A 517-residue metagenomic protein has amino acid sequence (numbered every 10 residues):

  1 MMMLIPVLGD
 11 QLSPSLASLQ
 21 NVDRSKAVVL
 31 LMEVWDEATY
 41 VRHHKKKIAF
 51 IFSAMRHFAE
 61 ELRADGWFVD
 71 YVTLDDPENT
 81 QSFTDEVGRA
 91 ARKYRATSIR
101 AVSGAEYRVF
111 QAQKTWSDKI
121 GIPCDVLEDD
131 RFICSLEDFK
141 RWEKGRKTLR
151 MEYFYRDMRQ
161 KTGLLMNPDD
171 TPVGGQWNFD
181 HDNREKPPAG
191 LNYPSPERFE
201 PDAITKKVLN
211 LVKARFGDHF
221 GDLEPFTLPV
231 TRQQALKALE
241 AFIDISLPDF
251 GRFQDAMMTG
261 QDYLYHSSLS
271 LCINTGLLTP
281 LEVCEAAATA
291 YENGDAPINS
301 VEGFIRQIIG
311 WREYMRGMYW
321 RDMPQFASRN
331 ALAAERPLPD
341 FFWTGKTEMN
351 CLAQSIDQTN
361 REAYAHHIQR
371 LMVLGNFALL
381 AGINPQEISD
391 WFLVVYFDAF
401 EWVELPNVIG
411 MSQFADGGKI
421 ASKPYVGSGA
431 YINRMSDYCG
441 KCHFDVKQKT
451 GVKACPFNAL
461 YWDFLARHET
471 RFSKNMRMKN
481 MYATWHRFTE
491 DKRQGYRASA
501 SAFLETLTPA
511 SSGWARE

Functional and structural regions predicted by a protein language model:
M1-L74: N-terminal beta-strand-loop-alpha-helix module at the start of alpha/beta ligand-binding or catalytic domains
P6-G9, M32-E33, V72-L74, A101-G104 (+4 more regions): Short His-Asn-centered micro-motif
L8, Q20, K237, A256 (+1 more regions): C-terminal catalytic domain of photolyase/cryptochrome flavoproteins, centering on the FAD-binding pocket
S15-L19, V41-H43, Q81-T84, V109-T115 (+3 more regions): A short acidic (Asp/Glu
M32-V34, P123-C134, W402-G410: A generic structural motif
E37, Q160-C272, T450-F457, E469-E517: A eukaryotic "domain-start" boundary segment
D75-Q81: Acidic-and-aromatic substrate-binding clefts and catalytic sites of carbohydrate-active enzymes
S82-L228: Beta-rich, aromatic/charged-enriched effector core domains that present basic-aromatic interfaces for binding
